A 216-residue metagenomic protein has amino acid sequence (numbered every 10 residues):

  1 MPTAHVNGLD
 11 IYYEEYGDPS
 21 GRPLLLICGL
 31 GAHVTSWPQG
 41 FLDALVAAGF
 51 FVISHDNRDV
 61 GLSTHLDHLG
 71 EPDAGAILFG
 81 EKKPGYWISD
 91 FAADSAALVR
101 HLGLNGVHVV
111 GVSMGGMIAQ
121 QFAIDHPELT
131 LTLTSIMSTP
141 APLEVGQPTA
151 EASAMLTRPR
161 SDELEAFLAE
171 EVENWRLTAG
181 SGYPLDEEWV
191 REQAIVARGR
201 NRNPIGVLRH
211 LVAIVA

Functional and structural regions predicted by a protein language model:
P2-V6: Short acidic-hydrophobic surface loop/beta-edge motif
N7-E81: Conserved HGGG/HGGXW glycine-rich cap/lid loop of the alpha/beta-hydrolase fold
F41, Q120-Q121, H210: Glutamine-centric residue-chemistry signal
G61-H65, S138-A150: A short beta-to-alpha transition loop/helix N-cap that caps and shapes the active-site region
I77-S89, L156-D162: A short acidic, glycine-rich active-site loop that binds or catalyzes chemistry on phosphate/adenosine moieties
K82-V107: Conserved acidic catalytic loop of the alpha/beta-hydrolase fold
H101, N105-V145: Conserved hydrolase catalytic core segment
P148-A216: Alpha/beta-hydrolase
